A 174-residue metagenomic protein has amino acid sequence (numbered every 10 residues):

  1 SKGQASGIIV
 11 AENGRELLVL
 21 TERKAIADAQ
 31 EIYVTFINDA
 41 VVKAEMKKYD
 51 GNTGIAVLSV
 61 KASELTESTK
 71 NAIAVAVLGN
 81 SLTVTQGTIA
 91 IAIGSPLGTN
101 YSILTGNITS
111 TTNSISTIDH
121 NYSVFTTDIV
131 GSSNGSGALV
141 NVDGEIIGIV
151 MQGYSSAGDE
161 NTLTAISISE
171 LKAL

Functional and structural regions predicted by a protein language model:
S1-E12, L18-E22, D28-E31, T85 (+2 more regions): N-terminal activation segment of mature serine protease catalytic domains
S1-L18, A40-K43, V75-V77, I103 (+2 more regions): A conserved glycine-rich beta-strand in the N-terminal activation segment of trypsin-fold
G7, L17, T21, A44 (+8 more regions): Terminal peptide-recognition signature
E12-G54, K61-S63: Catalytic-histidine neighborhood of serine endopeptidases, predominantly the chymotrypsin-like S1/PA family
E22-K24, S95-P96, Q152: Short, surface-exposed secondary-structure boundary micro-motifs
I26-A27, L78, V84, V140: Short, well-ordered loop/turn sites that connect or cap secondary structure elements
A62-V75, L104-T164, I168-A173: Active-site region of chymotrypsin-like
V77-N100: Short glycine/Trp-rich loop-beta-loop segment that forms part of the substrate-binding cleft
